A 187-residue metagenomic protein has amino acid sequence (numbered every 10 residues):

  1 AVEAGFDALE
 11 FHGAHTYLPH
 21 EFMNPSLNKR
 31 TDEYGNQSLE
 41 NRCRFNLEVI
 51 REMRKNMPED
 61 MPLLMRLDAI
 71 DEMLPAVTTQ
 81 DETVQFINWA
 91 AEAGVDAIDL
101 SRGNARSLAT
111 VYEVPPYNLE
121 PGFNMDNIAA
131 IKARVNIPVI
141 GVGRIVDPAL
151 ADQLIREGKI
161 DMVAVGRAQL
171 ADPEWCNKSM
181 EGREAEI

Functional and structural regions predicted by a protein language model:
V2-I187: Flavin-dependent oxidoreductase catalytic cores
